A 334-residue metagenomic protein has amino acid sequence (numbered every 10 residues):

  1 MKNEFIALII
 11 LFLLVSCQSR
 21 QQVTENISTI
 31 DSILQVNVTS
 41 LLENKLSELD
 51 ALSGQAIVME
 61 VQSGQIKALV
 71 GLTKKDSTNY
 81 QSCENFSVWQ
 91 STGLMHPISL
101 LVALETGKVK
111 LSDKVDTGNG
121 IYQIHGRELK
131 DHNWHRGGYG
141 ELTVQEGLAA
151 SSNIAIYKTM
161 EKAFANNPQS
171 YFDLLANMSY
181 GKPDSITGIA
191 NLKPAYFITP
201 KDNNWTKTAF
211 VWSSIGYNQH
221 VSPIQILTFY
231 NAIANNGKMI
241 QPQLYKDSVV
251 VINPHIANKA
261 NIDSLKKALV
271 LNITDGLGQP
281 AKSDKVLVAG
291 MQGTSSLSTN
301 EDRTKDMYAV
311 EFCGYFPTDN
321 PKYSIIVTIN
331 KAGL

Functional and structural regions predicted by a protein language model:
M1-F5: Positively charged n-region of N-terminal signal peptides that target proteins for export
I6-L11: Hydrophobic helical h-region of N-terminal Sec-dependent signal peptides in bacterial secretory/periplasmic proteins
L14-S16: C-terminal motif of bacterial Sec signal peptides marking the signal peptidase cleavage site
Q18-R20: Bacterial signal peptide processing site
E25, T29-I33, L52-W89, L101-K331: Beta-lactam-recognizing serine transpeptidase/beta-lactamase-like catalytic domain environment
L34, T39-E48: Short, basic/aromatic recognition patches
T92: Catalytic tyrosine of NAD(P)H-dependent dehydrogenase/reductases that use a Tyr as the general acid/base
H96: Short, conserved phosphate/pyrophosphate- and ester-handling motifs at nucleotide-, phospho-/glycolipid
